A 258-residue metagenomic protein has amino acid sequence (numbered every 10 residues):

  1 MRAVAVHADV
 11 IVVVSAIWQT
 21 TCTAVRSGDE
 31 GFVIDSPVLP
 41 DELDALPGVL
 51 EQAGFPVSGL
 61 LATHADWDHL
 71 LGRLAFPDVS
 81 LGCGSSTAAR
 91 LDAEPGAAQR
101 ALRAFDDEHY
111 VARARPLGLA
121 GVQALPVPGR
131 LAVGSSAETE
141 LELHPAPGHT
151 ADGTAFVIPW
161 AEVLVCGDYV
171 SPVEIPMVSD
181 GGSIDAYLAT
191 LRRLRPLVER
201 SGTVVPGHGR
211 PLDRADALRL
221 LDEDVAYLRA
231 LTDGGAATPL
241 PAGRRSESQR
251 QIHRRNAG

Functional and structural regions predicted by a protein language model:
M1-Q52, F156-G167: Conserved beta-strand hairpin/beta-sheet module of binuclear metal-dependent hydrolase folds, prominently
G28-D29, F55-P56, A75-S80, P159-A161 (+1 more regions): Short glycine/proline-enriched coil/turn segments at helix->beta-strand junctions
G31-F32, S36-P40, E142-P147, A151-L220: Metallo-beta-lactamase
P40-S86, A124: Active-site metal-binding motif and surrounding structural segment of the metallo-beta-lactamase
D44, A89-H144, W160, A189-V198: Metallo-beta-lactamase
D68-H69, A88-A89, P211-R214: Short, active-site-adjacent cap segments at secondary-structure transitions
G72-A75, E94-G96, V178, D216-R219: Short amphipathic alpha-helical segments
P196-T203, R210-G258: Accessory terminal helices/loops
